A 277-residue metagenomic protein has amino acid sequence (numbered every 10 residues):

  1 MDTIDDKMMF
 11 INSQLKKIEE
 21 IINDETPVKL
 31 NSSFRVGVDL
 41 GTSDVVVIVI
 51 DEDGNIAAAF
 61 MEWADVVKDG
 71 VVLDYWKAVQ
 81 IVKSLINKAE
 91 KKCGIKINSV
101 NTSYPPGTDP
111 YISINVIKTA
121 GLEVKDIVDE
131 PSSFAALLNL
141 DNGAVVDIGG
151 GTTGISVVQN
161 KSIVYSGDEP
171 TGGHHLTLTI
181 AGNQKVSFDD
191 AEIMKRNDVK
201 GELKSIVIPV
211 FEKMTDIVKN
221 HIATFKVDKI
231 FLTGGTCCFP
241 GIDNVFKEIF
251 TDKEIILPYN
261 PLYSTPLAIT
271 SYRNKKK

Functional and structural regions predicted by a protein language model:
M1-T42, V46-V145, S162-E169, G173-K277: Nucleotide/phosphate-binding catalytic cleft detector across ATP-hydrolyzing and phosphate-transferring enzymes
S43-D44, G150-T152: Short acidic, Gly/Ser-rich segments with clustered Asp/Glu that frequently serve as metal-coordination loops in enzyme
G154-S156: A structural feature that tracks compact, well-ordered secondary-structure segments with a strong bias toward
Q159: A cytosolic small-molecule/anion-sensing beta-strand core signal
